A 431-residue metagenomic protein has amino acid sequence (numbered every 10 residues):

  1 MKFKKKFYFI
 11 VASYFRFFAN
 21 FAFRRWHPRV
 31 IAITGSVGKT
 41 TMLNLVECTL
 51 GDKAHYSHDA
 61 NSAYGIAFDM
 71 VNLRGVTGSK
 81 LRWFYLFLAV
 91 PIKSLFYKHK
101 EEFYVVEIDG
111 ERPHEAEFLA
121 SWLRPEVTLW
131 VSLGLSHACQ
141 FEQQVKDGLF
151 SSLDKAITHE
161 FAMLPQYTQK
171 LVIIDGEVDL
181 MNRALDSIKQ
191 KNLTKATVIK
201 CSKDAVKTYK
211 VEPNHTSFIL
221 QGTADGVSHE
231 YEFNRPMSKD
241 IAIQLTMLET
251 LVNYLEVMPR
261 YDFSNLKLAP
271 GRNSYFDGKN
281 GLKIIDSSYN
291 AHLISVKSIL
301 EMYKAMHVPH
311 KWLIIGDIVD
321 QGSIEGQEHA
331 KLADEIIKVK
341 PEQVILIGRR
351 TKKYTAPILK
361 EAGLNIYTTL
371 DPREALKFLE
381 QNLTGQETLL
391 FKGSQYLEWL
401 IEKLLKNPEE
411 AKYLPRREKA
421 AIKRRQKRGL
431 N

Functional and structural regions predicted by a protein language model:
M1-V11, F15, W26, G51-D52 (+2 more regions): ATP-dependent carboxylate-amine ligase
F21-R25, G51-H159: ATP-dependent carboxylate-amine ligase catalytic core
W26-P28, K100-E101, A120-I284, V308-P309 (+3 more regions): Acidic, Mg2+-coordinating active-site environments of NTP-dependent enzymes
A32-T34, E107, W130-S132, D175 (+2 more regions): Short beta-strand segments
I33, T41-S57: A conserved segment at the C-terminal end of the G1
H55-Y56, F103-E107, V172-I174, I284-D286 (+2 more regions): Short catalytic-loop micro-motif centered on adjacent basic/acidic residues
D59-S62, S132-L135, K203-V206, T368-A375 (+1 more regions): Short, acidic/turn-prone active-site loops that include or flank metal/cofactor- and phosphate-binding residues
D109-P113, V178-D179, N290-A291, P372-R373: Short beta->alpha connector loops
